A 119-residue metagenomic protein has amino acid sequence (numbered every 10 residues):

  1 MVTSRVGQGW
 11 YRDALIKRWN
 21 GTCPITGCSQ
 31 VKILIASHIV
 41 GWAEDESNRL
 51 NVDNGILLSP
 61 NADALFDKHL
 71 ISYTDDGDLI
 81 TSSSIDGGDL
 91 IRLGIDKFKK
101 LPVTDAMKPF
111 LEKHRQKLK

Functional and structural regions predicted by a protein language model:
M1-G27: Internal active-site segments that recognize and position negatively charged phosphoryl groups and nucleotide moieties
V6-W10, C28-V31, I39-K119: A detector for short metal-coordination/catalytic motifs
T22, I35, L58: The −1 position to Zn-ligating cysteines in a subset of zinc-ribbon hairpins
